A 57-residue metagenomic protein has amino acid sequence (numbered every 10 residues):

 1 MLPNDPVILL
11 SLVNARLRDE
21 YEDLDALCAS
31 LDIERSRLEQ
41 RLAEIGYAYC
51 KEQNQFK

Functional and structural regions predicted by a protein language model:
M1-D19, D23: N-terminal acidic leader/helix
L27-C28: Short alpha-helical "recognition helix" segments of helix-turn-helix
D32-F56: Short, charge-rich amphipathic interface segments used for partner binding and complex assembly
